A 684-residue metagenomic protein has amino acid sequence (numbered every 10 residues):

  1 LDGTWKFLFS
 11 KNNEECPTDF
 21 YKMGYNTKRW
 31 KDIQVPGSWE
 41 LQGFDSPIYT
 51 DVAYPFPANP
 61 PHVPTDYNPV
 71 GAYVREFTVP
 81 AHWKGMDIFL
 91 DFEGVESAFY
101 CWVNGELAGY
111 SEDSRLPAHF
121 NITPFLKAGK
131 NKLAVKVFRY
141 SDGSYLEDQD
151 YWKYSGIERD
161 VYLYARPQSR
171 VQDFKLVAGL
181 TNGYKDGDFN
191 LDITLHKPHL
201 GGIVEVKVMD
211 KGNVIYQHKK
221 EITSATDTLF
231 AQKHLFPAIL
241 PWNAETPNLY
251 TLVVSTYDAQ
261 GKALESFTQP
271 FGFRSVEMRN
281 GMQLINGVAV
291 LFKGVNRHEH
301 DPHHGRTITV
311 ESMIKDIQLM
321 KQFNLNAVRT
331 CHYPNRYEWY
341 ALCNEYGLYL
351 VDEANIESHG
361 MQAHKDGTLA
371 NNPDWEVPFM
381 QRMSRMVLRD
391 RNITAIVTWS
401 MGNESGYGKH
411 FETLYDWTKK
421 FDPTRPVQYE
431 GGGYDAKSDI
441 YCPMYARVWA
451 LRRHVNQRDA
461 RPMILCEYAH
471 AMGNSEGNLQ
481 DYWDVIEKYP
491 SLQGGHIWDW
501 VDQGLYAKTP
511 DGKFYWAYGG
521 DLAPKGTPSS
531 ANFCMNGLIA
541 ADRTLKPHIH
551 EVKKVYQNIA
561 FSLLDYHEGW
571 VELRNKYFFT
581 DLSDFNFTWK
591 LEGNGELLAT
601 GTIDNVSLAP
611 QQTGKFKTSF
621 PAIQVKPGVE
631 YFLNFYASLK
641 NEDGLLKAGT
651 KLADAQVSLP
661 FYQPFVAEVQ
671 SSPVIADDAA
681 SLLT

Functional and structural regions predicted by a protein language model:
L1-Y54, K132-Y140, N213, W483 (+3 more regions): Accessory carbohydrate-binding/adhesion or oligomerization-edge regions at the termini of glycan-active proteins
F7-N12, S38-S46, V63-D173, P198-L200 (+3 more regions): Accessory beta-strand-rich segments of carbohydrate-active enzymes
V35, Q42-D45, T50-V52, F56 (+6 more regions): Extended substrate-binding grooves/exosites of carbohydrate-active enzymes
V103, D186-E221, W570-T602, F616-K617 (+1 more regions): Beta-strand-rich binding/interaction modules
K127-K130, T194-E277, N634-V674: Extended acidic/polar, glycine-enriched regions that form or flank non-catalytic beta-rich accessory modules
E158-K175, F273-A289, A655-D678: Low-complexity, Pro/Ser/Thr- and charge-rich linker/hinge segments at domain boundaries
Q168-P198, K546-T580, D584-F585, A667-L683: Surface beta-strand/loop "capping" patches
K219-A238, G595-G628: Intrinsically disordered, low-complexity Pro/Gly/Ser/Thr-rich segments with frequent PxxP/GP/PP motifs and embedded
